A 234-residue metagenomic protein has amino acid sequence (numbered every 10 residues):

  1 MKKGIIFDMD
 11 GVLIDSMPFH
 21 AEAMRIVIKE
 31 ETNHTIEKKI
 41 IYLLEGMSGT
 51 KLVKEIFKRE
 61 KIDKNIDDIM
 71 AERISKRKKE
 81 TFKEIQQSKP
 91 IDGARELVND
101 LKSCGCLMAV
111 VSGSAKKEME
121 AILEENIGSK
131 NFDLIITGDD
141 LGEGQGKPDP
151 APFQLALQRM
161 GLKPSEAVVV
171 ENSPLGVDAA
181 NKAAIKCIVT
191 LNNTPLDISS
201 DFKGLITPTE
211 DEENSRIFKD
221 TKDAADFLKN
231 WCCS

Functional and structural regions predicted by a protein language model:
M1-I40, K182: Active-site neighborhood of HAD-like aspartate-dependent phosphohydrolases
K2-K3, N99, A115-K116, E120-S234: Asp-based, Mg2+/Mn2+-dependent phosphohydrolase catalytic module
V12, S112-S114: Conserved phosphate-coupling serine/threonine residues in phosphotransfer and NTP-handling enzymes
L13, P90, M108, V169-V170: Conserved SAM-binding loop
A21, R25, G49-K54, K116 (+1 more regions): An amphipathic alpha-helix signature
V27-K61, E84: Alpha-helical substrate-recognition element adjacent to the catalytic core
K58-E96, C104: Metal-dependent phosphoesterase signature
G105-A109, P164-A167: Short active-site oxyanion
